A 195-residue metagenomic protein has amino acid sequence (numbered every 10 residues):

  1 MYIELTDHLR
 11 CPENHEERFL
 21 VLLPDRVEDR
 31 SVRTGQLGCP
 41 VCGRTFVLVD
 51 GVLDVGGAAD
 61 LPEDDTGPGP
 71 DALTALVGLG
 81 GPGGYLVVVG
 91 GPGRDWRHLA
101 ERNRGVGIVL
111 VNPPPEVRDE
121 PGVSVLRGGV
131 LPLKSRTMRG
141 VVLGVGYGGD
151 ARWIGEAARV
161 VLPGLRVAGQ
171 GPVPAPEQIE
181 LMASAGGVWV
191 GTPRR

Functional and structural regions predicted by a protein language model:
M1-G67: N-terminal auxiliary segments of SAM/dcSAM-dependent transferases
P70-D71, I108-P132: A short, well-structured beta->alpha microelement
L76-V109: Conserved class I S-adenosyl-L-methionine
G81-G84, E120-E156: A short acidic, Gly/Pro-enriched loop at the edge of an enzyme's catalytic core that lines a small-molecule cofactor
G91-D95, V109-V117, G171-P174: Short, polar loop motifs at secondary-structure junctions
W96-N103, V117-G122, A157, A175-E180: Short, aromatic/basic amphipathic alpha-helical patches
G149-V167, P172: A short glycine-rich, Lys/Arg-flanked "PGG" loop and its adjoining helix->strand segment in the class I
A175-R195: Core SAM-dependent methyltransferase catalytic element
